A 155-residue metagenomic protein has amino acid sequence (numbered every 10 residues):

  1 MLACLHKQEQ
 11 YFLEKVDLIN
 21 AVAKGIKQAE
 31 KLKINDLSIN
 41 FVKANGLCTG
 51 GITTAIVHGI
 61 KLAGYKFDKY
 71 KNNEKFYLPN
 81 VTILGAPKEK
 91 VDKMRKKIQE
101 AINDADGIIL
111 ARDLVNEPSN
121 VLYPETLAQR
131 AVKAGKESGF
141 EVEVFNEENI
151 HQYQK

Functional and structural regions predicted by a protein language model:
M1-K155: Short amphipathic alpha-helical segment within the helicase RecA-like ATPase core that mediates nucleic-acid
